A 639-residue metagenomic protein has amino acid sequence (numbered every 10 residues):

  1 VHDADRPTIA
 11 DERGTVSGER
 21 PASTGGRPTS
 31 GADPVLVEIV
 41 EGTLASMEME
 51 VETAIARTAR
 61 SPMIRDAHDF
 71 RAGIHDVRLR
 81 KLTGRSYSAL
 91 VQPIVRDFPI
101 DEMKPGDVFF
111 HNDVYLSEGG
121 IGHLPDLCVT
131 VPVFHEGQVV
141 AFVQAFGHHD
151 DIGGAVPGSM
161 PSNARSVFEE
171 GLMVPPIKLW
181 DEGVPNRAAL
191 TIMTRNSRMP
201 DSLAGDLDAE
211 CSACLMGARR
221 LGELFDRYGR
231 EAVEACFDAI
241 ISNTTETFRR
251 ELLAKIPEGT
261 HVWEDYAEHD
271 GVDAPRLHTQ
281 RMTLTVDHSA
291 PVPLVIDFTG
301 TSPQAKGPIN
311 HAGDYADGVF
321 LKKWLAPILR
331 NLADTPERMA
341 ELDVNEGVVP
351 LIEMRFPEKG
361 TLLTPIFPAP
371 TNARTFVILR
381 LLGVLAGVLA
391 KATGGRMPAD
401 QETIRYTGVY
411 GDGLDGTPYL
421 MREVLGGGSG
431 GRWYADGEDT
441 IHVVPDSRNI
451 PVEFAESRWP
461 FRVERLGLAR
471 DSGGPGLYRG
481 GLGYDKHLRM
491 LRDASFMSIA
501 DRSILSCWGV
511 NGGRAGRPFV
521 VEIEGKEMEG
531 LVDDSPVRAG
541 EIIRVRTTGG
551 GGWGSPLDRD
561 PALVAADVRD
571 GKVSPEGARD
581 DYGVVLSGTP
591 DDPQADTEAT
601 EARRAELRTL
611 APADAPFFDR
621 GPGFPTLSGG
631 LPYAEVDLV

Functional and structural regions predicted by a protein language model:
G14, G18-P21, G25-P105, F110-H111 (+2 more regions): Glycine/proline-enriched, intrinsically flexible loops and inter-domain linkers
